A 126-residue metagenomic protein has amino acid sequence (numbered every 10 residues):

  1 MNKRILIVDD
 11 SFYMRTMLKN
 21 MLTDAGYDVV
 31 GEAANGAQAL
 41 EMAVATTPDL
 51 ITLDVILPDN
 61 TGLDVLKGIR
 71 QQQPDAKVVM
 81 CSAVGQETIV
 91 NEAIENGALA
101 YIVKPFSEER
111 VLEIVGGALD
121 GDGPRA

Functional and structural regions predicted by a protein language model:
F12-G31: Two-component/phosphorelay signaling modules centered on CheY-like receiver
N35-Q38, T61-D64: Acidic catalytic/metal-coordinating carboxylates
T46-T52, L57: Active-site beta3 strand of CheY-like receiver
P58, Q86: The feature encodes the CheY-like receiver
L63-P74: Short amphipathic alpha-helix used as the core "switch/output" element in two-component signaling
T88, F106-V115: C-terminal output helix
